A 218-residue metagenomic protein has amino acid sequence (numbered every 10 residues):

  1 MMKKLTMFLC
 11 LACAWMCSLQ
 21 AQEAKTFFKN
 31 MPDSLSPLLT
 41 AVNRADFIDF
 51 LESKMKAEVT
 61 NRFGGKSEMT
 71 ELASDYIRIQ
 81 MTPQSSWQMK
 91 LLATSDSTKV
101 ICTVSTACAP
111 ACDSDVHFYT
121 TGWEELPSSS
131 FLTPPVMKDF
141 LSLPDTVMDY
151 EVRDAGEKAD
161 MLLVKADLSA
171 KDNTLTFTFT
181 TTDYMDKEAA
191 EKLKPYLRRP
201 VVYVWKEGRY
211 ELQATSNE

Functional and structural regions predicted by a protein language model:
M1-F27: Bacterial Sec-dependent N-terminal signal peptides
Q22-A93: Terminal domain-start segments
K66-R78, T120-S129, E207-R209: Surface-exposed loop/turn elements that mediate protein-protein interactions on large endomembrane-trafficking
I79-Q80, T106-C112, A189-K194: Short consensus segments that form the blades of beta-propeller domains, in both extracellular/periplasmic
D96-T106, D172-T178: Acidic/hydrophobic-patterned starts of short beta strands in beta-sheet-rich repeat architectures
V100-P135: Mid-length scaffold segments of soluble, non-membrane domains
S129-W205, A214-E218: Short aromatic loop motif centered on NTY/YTY
